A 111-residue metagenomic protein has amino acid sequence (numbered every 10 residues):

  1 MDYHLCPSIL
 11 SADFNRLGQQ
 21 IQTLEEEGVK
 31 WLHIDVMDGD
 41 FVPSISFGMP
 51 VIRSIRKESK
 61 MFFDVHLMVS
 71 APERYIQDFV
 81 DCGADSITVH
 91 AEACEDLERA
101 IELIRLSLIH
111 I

Functional and structural regions predicted by a protein language model:
M1-Q77, D81-C82, T88, C94-D96: Conserved N-terminal beta1-alpha1 strand-loop-helix module at the mouth
L97-E102: Extended, positively charged loop/linker patches that create polyanion-binding surfaces
R105: Anion (oxyanion) recognition and catalysis
I109-I111: Conserved small/polar residues in nucleotide/adenosyl-binding loops
